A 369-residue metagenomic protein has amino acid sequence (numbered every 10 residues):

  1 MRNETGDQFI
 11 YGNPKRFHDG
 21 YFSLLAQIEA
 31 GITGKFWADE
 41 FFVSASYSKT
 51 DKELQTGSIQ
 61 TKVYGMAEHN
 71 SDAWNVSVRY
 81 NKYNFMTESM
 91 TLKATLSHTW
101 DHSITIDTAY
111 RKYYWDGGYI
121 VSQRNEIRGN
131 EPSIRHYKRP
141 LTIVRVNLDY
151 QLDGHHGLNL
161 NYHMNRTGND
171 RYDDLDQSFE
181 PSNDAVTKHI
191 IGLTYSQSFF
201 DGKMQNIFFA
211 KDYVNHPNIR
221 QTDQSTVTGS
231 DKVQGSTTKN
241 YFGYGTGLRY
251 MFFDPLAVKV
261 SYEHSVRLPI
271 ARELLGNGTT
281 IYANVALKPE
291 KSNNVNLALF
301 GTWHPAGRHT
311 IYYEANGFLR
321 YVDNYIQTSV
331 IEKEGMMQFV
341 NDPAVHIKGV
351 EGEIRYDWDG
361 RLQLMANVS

Functional and structural regions predicted by a protein language model:
M1-Q60: Periplasmic-side early beta-strands and strand-to-turn transitions of outer-membrane beta-barrels
R2-E4, E53-K62, T105-Y113, D170-S178 (+3 more regions): Outer-membrane beta-barrel translocator domains and adjoining extracellular loop/strand segments of Gram-negative
R2-F22, G247, A257-P269, P289-N293: Outer-membrane beta-barrel translocator/channel fold
D7-K15, S58-Y64, N75, N125-P132 (+4 more regions): Extracytoplasmic loops and strand-loop junctions of Gram-negative outer membrane beta-barrel proteins
F17-S23, A67-A73, R135-L141, E180-K188 (+6 more regions): Transmembrane beta-barrel outer-membrane domains
I28-K49, S71-F253, S261-E263, L299 (+2 more regions): Face-selective signature of the C-terminal outer-membrane beta-barrel domain
Q221, D231-T238, L268-K291, R320-H346 (+1 more regions): Outer-membrane beta-barrel domain signature, especially the mid-to-C-terminal portions of large Gram-negative OMP
H309-Y321, Q338-S369: Gram-negative outer-membrane beta-barrel transporters
